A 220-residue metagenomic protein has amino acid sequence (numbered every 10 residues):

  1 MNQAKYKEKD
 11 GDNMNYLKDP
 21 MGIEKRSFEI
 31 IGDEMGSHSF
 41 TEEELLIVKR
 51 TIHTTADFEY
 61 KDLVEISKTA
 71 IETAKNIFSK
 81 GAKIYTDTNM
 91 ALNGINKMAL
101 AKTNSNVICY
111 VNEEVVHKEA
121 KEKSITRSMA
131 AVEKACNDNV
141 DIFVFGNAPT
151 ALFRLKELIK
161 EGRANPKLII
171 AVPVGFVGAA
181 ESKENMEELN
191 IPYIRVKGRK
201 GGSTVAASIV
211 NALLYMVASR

Functional and structural regions predicted by a protein language model:
Y6, G11-E42: Charged, compositionally biased N-terminal leader segments and the immediate start of the first structured element
S39-H53: N-terminal glycine-rich anion-binding loops that anchor highly charged ligand groups
F40, N76-F78, A99-A101, K134-D138 (+4 more regions): Solvent-exposed alpha-helices and their adjacent loops that cap or buttress functional pockets in soluble metabolic
T54-K61, H117-K118: Short, basic, glycine/proline-bearing loop/turn elements
D62-I77: A short, well-structured juxtamembrane/interface segment
D87, I170-A171, I209: Buried hydrophobic positions in well-ordered alpha/beta secondary-structure cores of metabolic enzymes
T88-E161, P166-K167, G175, A179 (+1 more regions): Conserved mixed alpha/beta catalytic, RNA-binding, or beta-rich assembly cores of soluble enzyme, regulatory
V177-R220: C-terminal functional extensions of proteins
